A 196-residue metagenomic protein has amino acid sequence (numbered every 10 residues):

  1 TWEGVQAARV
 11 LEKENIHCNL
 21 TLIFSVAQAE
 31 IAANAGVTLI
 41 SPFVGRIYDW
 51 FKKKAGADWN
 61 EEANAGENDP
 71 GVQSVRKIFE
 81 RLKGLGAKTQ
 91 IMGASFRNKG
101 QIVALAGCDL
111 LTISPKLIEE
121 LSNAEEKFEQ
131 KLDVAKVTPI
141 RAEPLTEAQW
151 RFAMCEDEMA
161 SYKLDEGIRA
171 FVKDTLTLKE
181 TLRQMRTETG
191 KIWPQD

Functional and structural regions predicted by a protein language model:
W2, Q6-R9, H17-N19, F24-V137 (+1 more regions): Catalytic alpha/beta core domains of metabolic enzymes, predominantly
L132-D196: C-terminal extensions of enzymes
